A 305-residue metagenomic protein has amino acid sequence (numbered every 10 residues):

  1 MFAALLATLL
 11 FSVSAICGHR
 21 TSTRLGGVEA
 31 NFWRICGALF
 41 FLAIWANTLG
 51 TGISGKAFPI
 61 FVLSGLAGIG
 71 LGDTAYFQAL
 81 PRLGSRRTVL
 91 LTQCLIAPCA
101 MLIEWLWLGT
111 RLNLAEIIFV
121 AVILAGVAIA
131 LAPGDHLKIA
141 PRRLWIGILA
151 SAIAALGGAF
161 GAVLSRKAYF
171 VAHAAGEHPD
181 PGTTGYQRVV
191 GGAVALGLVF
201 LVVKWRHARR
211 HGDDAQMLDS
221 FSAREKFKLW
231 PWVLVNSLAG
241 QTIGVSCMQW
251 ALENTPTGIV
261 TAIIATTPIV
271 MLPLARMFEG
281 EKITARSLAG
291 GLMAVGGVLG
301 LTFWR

Functional and structural regions predicted by a protein language model:
M1-A7, W33, L42-T48, G52-A75 (+4 more regions): Loop-to-transmembrane-helix transition segments
M1-E29, F40, P141-T183, V194 (+1 more regions): Glycine-/small-residue-enriched transmembrane alpha-helix faces in small-molecule transporters and effluxers
M1-F11, S54-I69, L112-A125, P181-V194 (+1 more regions): Structural signature of hydrophobic alpha-helical transmembrane segments
S12, I16, A43, L66-G70 (+9 more regions): Hydrophobic/small/kink-forming positions within alpha-helical transmembrane segments of polytopic membrane proteins
T21, A30, A79, L106-L112 (+5 more regions): Hydrophobic/aromatic residues within transmembrane alpha-helices of multi-pass small-molecule transporters
T23-E29, T74-T92, A174-G182, S246-T266: Structural motif at transmembrane-helix junctions in multi-pass transporters
C36-L42, L91-L106, A121, G191 (+4 more regions): Alpha-helical transmembrane segments of compact multi-pass small-molecule transporters, enriched in specific families
L42, M101-W105, L114-G134, R286-R305: Hydrophobic transmembrane alpha-helices of multi-pass small-molecule transport proteins
